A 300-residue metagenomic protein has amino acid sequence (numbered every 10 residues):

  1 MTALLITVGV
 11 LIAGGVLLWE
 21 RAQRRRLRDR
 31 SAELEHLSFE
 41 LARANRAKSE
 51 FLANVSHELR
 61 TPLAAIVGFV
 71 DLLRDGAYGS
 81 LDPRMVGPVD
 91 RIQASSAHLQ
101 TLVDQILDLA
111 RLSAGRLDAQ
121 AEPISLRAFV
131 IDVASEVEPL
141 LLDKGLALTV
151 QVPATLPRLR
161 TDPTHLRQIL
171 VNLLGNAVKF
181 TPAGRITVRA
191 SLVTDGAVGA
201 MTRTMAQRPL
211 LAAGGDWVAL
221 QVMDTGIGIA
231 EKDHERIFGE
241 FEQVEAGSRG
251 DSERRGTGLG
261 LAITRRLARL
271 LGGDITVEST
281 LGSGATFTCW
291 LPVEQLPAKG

Functional and structural regions predicted by a protein language model:
E33-Y78: Primarily the dimerization/phosphotransfer
A77, I106, A110-A121: Helix-loop junction within the histidine kinase core
A77-Y78, K232, E242-R255: Glycine-rich ATP-lid/hinge loop adjacent to the conserved G-boxes
V86, Q120-S125, L142, A147-P157 (+1 more regions): Conserved catalytic submotifs in the C-terminal HATPase_c
A94-L99: Short alpha-helical segment of the dimerization/phosphotransfer core of two-component systems
L126, G228-R236: Short helix N-cap motif at coil->helix boundaries in the Bergerat
